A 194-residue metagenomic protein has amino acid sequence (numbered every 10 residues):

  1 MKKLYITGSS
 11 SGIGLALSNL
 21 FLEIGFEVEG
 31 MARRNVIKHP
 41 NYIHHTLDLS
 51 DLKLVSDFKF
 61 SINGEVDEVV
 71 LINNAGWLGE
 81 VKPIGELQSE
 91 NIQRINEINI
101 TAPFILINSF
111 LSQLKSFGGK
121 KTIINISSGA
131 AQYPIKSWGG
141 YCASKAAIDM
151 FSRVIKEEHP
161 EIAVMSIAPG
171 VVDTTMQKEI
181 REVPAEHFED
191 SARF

Functional and structural regions predicted by a protein language model:
S10-N19: N-terminal Rossmann NAD(P)H-binding glycine-rich loop of SDR-like oxidoreductase domains
N74-E80: Conserved NAD(P)H cofactor-binding loop of Rossmann-fold oxidoreductase domains
K82-I84, N91-Q93: Substrate-binding pocket helix/loop in short-chain dehydrogenase/reductase
L87, P134-C142, V154: Active-site loop-to-helix junction immediately N-terminal to the catalytic Tyr of the SDR YXXXK motif in Rossmann-fold
I107, S144: Active-site helix of classical SDR
S128: Residue(s) in the substrate-gating loop at a strand-loop-helix junction that position the organic substrate next
Y133, V154-A163: Active-site-adjacent segment of SDR/Rossmann-fold oxidoreductases
